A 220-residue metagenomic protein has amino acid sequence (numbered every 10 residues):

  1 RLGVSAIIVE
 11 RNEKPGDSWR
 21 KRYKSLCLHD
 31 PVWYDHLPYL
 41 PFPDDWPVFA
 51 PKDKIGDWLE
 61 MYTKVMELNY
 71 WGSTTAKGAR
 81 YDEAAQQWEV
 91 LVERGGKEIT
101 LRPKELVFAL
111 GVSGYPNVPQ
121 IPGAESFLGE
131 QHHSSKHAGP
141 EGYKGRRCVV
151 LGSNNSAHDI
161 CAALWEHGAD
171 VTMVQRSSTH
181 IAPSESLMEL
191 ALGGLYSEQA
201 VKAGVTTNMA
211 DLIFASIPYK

Functional and structural regions predicted by a protein language model:
R1-N69, Q175-P183: Beta1-alpha1 glycine-rich phosphate/pyrophosphate-binding loop at the start of Rossmann-like nucleotide-binding domains
R1-P15, T100, F108-K220: Rossmann-like dinucleotide-binding core of oxidoreductases
G3, H29, V65, W71 (+3 more regions): Short, well-ordered coil/turn elements that cap or connect secondary structure elements
R22-K24, A85-W88, S186-L190: Short low-complexity, flexible loop/linker segments enriched in glycine and/or proline with clustered acidic
L28-V32, W88-R94, H180, A191-E198: Short, structured secondary-structure boundary patches
P41, K77, E83, K97 (+2 more regions): Residue-level detector of flexible, active-site-proximal loop/helix-junction positions within diverse enzyme catalytic
V48-S113: Feature captures the FAD/FMN-dependent oxidoreductase FAD-binding
